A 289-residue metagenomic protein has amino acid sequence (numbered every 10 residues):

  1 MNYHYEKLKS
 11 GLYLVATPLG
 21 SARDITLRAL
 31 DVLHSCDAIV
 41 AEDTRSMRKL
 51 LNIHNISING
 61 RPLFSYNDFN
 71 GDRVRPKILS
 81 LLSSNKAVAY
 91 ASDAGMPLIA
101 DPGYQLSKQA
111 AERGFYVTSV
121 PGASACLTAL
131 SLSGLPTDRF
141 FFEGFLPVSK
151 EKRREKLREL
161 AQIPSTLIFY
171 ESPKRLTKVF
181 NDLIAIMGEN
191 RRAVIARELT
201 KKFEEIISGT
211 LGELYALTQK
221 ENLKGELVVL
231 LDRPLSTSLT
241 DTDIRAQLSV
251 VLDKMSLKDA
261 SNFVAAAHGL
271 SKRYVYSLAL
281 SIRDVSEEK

Functional and structural regions predicted by a protein language model:
M1-N67: Glycine-rich, flexible N-terminal cofactor/catalytic loop recognition
K9, A87, T166, P173-K289: A contiguous loop/helix-start segment that scaffolds small-molecule binding in enzyme catalytic cores
L33-I39, G114-T118, T166-L167: Short active-site oxyanion
A41, S119-G122, F169, I195: General beta-strand structural signal in soluble alpha/beta enzymes
N52, N67-S80: Short, structured surface patches at the beginning of a domain
F64-D72, L146-S149: Conserved helicase motor
R75-S124: Glycine/small-residue-rich loop that forms an oxyanion/phosphate-binding "nest" at active or ligand-binding sites
Q105-I163: Class I SAM-dependent methyltransferase SAM-binding "motif I" and its flanking Rossmann-like core
